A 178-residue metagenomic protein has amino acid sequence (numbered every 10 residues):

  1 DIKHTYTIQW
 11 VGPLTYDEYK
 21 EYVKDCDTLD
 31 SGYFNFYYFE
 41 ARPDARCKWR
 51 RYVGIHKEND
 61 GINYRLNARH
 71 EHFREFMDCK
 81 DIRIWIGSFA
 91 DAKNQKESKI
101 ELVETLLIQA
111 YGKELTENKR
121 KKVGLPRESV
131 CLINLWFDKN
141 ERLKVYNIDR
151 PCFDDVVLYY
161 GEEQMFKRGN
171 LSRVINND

Functional and structural regions predicted by a protein language model:
D1-R51, I55-D178: Boundary/linker segments flanking structured domains
